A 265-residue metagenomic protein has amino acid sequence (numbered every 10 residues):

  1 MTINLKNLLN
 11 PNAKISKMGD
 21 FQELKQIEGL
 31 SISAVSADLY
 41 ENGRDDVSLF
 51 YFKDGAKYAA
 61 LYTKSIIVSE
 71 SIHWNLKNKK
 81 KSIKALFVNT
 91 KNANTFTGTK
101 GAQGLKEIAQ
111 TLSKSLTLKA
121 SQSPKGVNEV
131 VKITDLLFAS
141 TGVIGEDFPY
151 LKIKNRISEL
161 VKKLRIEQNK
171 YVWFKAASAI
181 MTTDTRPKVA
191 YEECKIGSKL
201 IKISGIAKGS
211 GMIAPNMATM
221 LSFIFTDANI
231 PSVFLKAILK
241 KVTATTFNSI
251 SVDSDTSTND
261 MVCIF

Functional and structural regions predicted by a protein language model:
M1-T63: N-terminal amphipathic/basic leader segments beginning at the initiator methionine
L39, N78-K79, D253-D255: Replace "in large, NTP-powered and nucleic-acid-processing enzymes" with "in large, NTP-powered factors and other
G43-D45, V68, F174: Short, basic and Ser/Thr-rich N-terminal targeting/leader segments
D45-V47, E70, I201, N259-D260: Change "...and in nucleic-acid phosphodiester-cleaving endonucleases..." to "...and in nucleic-acid processing enzymes
F50-E107, M212-L235: Glycine-rich phosphate/pyrophosphate-binding loop regions near the starts of catalytic domains
L86, K91-T99, A120, T134-I153 (+1 more regions): Short, surface-exposed loop/turn segments at secondary-structure boundaries that line and modulate
T111-S115, K132-F247, S257: Glycine-rich, mobile lid/loop segments that gate access to catalytic sites or pores
T117-V131: Intrinsic disorder/low-complexity segments
